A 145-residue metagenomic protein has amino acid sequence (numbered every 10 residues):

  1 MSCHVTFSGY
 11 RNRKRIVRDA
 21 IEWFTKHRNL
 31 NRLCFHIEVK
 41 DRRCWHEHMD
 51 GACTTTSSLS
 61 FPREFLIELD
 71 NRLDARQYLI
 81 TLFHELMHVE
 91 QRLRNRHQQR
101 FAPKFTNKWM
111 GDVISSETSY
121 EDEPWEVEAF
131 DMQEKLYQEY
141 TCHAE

Functional and structural regions predicted by a protein language model:
M1-F7: Acidic/histidine-rich, surface-exposed loop or edge segments in extracytoplasmic proteins
V5, F35-I37, I67: Hydrophobic beta-strand residues in large extracellular and virion-surface proteins
G9, V39-E64, A75-R76: Catalytic zinc-binding patch centered on the HExxH motif and its immediate surroundings that defines zinc-dependent
R11-R15, R76-Q77, T81, E123: Soluble non-cytosolic domains of exported or imported proteins
D19-C34, V39, M49, R72 (+2 more regions): Metalloprotease/metallohydrolase-associated module, dominated by Zn2+-dependent proteases
W45-D50, L59-S60, E68, V89-H97 (+1 more regions): Membrane-embedded and juxtamembrane structural elements of multi-pass membrane proteins
F65-L82: Short pre-active-site segment immediately N-terminal to the catalytic Zn-binding motif
I80-R92, A129: Active-site recognition of the HExxH zinc-binding catalytic motif
